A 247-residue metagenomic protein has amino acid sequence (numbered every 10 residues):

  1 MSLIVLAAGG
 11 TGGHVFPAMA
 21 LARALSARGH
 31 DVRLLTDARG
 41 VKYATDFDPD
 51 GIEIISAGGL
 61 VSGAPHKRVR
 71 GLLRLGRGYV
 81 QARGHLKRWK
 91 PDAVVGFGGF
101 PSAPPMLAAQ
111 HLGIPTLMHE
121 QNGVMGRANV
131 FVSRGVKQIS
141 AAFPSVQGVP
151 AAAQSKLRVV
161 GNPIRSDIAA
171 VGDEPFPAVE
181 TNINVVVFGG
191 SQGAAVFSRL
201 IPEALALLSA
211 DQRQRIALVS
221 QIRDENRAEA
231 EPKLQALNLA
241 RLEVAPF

Functional and structural regions predicted by a protein language model:
L3-G9, S26-R74, V160, D224-N226: Conserved nucleotide-sugar phosphate-binding/catalytic loop shared by glycosyltransferases and other
H14-S26: Short amphipathic alpha-helix
L21, P105, I201-A204: Hydrophobic residues within alpha-helices that form the first helical element adjacent to the glycine-rich loop
A27, L35, R39-P49, D173 (+1 more regions): Donor-nucleotide binding loops and adjacent catalytic segments primarily of GT-B fold Leloir glycosyltransferases
D31, R39, D50, Q110-D173: Active-site-proximal region of nucleotide-activated glycan assembly enzymes, centered on histidine/acidic-rich loops
R39-Y43, P91-L112: An aromatic- and histidine-rich active-site surface loop
A64-A93: An amphipathic, basic-hydrophobic alpha-helix
